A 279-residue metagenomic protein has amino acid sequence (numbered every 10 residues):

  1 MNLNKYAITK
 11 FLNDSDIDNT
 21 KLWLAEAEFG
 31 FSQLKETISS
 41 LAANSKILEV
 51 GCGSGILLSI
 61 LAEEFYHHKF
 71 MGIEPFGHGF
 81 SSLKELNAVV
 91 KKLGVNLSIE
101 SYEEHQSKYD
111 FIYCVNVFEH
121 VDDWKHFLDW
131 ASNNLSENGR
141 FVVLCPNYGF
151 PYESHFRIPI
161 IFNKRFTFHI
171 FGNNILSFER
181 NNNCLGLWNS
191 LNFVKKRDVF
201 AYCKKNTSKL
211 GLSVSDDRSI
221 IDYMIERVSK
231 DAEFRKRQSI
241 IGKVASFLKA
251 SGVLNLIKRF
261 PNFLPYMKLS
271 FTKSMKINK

Functional and structural regions predicted by a protein language model:
M1-H105, F111, N262-K279: Conserved N-terminal segment of class I S-adenosyl-L-methionine
N2-D14, L93, I99, N189-K279: A C-terminal cap/extension of S-adenosyl-L-methionine-dependent methyltransferases that defines the acceptor-substrate
S82-E85, Y152-R157, M224-K230: Short aromatic-enriched loop/helix-cap "lid" or pocket-rim segments at secondary-structure transitions that line
C114-V117: A short beta-strand submotif of the Rossmann-like class I SAM-dependent methyltransferase core that lines
D122-H126, E153: Short N-terminal helix/helix-N-cap motif within the alpha/beta-hydrolase-1
K125-E137: A short glycine-rich, Lys/Arg-flanked "PGG" loop and its adjoining helix->strand segment in the class I
V142-I170: Conserved class I S-adenosyl-L-methionine
P159-C203: SAM-dependent methyltransferase
